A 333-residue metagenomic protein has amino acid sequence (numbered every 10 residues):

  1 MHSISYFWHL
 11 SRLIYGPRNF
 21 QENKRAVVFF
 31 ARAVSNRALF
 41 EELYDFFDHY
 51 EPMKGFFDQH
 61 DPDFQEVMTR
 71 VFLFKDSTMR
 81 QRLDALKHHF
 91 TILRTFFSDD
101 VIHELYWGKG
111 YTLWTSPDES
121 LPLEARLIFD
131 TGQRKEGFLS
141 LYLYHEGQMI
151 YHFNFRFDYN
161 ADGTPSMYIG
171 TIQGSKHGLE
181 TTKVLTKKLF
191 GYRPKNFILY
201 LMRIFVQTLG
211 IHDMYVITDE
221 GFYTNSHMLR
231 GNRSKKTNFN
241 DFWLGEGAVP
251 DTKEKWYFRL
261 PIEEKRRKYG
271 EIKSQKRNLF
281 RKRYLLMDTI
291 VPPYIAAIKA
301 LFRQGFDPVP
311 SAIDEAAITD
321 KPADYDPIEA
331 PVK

Functional and structural regions predicted by a protein language model:
M1-V184, L279-K333: Non-catalytic substrate-recognition and accessory regions of acyl/acetyltransferase enzymes
Y151, N160-P250: Acyl-donor binding region in acyl/amide transferases
F157, K183-L185, G210, F222 (+8 more regions): Generic preference for flexible, low-structure residues
K195, V249-I262, I290-F302: Hydrophobic transmembrane alpha-helix bundles
E220-L286: Active-site/acyl-donor-binding loops of N-acyltransferases
